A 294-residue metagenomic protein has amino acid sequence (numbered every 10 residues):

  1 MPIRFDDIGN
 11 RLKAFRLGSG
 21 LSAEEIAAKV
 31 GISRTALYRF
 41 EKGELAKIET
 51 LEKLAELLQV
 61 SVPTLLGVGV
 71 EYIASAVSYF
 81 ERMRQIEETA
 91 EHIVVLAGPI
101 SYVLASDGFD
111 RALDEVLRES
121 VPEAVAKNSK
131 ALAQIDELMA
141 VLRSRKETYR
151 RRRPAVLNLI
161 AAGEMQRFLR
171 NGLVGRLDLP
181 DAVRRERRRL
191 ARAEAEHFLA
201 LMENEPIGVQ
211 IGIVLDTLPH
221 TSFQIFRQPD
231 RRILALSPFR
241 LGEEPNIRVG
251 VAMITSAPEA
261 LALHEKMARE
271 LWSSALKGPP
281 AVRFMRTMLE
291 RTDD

Functional and structural regions predicted by a protein language model:
M1-E81: Basic, Lys/Arg-rich alpha-helical nucleic-acid-recognition elements, primarily the DNA-binding modules of transcription
R4-F5, T292-D294: C-terminal accessory extensions appended to soluble enzyme cores
N10, L21, K29, Y38 (+5 more regions): Generic preference for well-ordered secondary structure
G31-S33, Y72-I73, V95, Y102 (+2 more regions): Short linear sequence motifs
L37-E41, L51, A55, V62-L65 (+5 more regions): Short alpha-helical interface elements
V60-P63, G67-V121: Charged, helix-prone or intrinsically disordered regulatory segments positioned adjacent to compact structured domains
P99-D293: Hydrophobic protein-protein interaction segments
